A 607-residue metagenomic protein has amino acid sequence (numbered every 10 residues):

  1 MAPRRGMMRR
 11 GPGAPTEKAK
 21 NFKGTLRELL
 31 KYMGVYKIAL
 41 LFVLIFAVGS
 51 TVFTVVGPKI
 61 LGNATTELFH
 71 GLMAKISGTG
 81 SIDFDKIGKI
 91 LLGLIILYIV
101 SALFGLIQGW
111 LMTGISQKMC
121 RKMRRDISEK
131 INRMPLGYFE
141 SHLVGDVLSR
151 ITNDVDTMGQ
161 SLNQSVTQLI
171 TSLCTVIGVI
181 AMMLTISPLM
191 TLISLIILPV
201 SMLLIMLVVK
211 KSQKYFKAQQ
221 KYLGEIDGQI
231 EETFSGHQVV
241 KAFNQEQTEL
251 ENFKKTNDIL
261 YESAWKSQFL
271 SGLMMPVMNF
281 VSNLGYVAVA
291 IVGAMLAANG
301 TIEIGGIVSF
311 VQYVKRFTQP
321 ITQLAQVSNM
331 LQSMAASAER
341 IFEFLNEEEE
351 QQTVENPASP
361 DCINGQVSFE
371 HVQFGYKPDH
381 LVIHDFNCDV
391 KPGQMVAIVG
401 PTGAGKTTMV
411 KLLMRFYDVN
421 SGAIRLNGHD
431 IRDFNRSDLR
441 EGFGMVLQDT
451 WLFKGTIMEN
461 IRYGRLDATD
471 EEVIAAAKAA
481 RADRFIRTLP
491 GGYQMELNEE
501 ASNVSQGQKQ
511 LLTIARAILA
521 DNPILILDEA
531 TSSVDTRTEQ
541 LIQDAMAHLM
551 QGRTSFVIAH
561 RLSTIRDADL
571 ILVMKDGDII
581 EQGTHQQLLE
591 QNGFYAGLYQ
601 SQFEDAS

Functional and structural regions predicted by a protein language model:
M1-T54, F69-L91, I107-M112, S116 (+8 more regions): Membrane-integrated ABC transporters
R10-E17, Q117, R125-S149, N153-V155 (+6 more regions): Short intracellular "coupling" helices and adjacent cytoplasmic loop segments at the cytosolic face of multi-pass
T25, M33, M112, N132-V176 (+1 more regions): Juxtamembrane loop-to-helix connectors within ABC transporter transmembrane domains
R27-L30, I38-N63, L94, G109-T113 (+4 more regions): Alpha-helical segments in transporter systems
V35, A39-V52, N63, Q164-A218 (+2 more regions): Transmembrane helices of ABC transporter permease
V35, L136-G137, V155-L162, V166 (+7 more regions): An intracellular "coupling" helix at the cytosolic face of ABC transporter transmembrane type-1 domains
M182-I196, K266-E339, F344-L345: Helix-loop-helix
T353-V354, P360-S607: ABC-type nucleotide-binding domain
